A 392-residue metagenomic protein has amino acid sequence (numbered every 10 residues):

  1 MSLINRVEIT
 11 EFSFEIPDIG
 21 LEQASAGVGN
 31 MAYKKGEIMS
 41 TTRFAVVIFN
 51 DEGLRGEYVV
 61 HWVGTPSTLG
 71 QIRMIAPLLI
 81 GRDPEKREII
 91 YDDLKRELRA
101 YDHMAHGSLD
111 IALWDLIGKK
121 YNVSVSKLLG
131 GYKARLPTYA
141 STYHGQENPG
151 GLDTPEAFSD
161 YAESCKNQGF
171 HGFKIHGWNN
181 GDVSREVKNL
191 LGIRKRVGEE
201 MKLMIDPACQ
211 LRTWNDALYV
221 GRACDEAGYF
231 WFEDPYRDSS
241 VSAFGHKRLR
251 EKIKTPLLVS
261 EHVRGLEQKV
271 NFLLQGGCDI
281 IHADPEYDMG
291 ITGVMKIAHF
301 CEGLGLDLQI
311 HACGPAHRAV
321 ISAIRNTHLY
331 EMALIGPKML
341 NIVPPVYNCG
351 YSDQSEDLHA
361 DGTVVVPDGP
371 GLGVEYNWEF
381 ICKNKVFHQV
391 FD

Functional and structural regions predicted by a protein language model:
M1-L78, E379-D392: N-terminal basic, low-complexity leaders that serve as flexible interaction/assembly modules and, when applicable, as
S2-N5, I9, F14-I16, N30-Y33 (+1 more regions): Flexible C-terminal active-site loop/helix
R6, F49-Y121: Metal- or metallocofactor-binding catalytic centers and their adjacent structured scaffolds across diverse enzyme
G53, I75, L109, N122 (+7 more regions): Conserved, mostly hydrophobic/aromatic
Y58, T138-S141, H171-I175, L203-P207 (+5 more regions): Hydrophobic faces of well-ordered beta-strands that scaffold small-molecule active sites in alpha/beta enzyme cores
M104, D110-G145, G150: Glycine-rich, aromatic-flanked loop segments that form ligand/cofactor-binding clefts across common enzyme folds
R135-I253: Metal-dependent enolase-superfamily TIM-barrel catalytic cores that perform enediolate-based chemistry
R222, G228, S239-L258, V263-T363: Shared catalytic-loop signature of beta/alpha-barrel
